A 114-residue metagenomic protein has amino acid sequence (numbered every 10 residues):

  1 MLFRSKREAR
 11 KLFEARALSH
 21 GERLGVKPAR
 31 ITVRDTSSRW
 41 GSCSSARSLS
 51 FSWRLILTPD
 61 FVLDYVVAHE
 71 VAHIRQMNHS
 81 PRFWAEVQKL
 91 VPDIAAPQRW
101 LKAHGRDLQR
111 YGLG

Functional and structural regions predicted by a protein language model:
M1-Y65, I74-G114: Active-site-proximal or metal-binding-adjacent scaffold patches in catalytic folds
E70: Walker B catalytic acidic pair
